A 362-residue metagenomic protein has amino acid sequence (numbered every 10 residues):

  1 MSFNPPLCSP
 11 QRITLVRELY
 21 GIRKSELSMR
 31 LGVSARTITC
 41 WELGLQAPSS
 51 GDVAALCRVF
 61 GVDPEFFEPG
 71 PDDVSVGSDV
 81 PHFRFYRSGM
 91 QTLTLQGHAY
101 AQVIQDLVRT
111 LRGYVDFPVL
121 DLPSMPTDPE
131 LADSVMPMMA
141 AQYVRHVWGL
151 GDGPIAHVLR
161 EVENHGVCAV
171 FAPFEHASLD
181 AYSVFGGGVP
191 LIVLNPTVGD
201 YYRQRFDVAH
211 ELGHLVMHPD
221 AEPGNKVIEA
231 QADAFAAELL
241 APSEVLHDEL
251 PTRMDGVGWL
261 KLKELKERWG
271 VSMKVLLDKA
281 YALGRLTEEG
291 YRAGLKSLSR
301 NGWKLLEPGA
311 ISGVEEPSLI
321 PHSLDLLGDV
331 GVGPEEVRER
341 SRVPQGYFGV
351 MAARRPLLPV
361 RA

Functional and structural regions predicted by a protein language model:
M1-A362: Active-site hotspot residues in diverse enzymes, especially metal/ion-binding acidic/histidine motifs
